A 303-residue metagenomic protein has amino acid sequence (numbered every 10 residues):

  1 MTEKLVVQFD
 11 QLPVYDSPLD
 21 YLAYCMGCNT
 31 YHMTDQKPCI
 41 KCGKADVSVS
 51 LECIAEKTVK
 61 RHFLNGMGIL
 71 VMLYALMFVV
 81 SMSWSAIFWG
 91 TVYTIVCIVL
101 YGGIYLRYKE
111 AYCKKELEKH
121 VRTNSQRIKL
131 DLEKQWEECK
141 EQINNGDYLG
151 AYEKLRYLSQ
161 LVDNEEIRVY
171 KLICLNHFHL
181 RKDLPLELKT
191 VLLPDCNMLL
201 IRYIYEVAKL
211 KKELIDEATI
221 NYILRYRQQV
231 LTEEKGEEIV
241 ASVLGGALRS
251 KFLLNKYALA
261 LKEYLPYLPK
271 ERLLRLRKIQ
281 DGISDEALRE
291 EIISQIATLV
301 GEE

Functional and structural regions predicted by a protein language model:
C25-C28, C39-C42: Short cysteine-rich clusters marking metal-coordination/redox-active sites
C42-C53: Short Cys/His-rich micro-motifs in 6-15 aa windows
L51-Y112: Long, charge-rich boundary regions
T91-H179: N-terminal topogenic membrane-targeting module
K114, Y148-S159, L180-L192, L214-Y222 (+1 more regions): Amphipathic alpha-helical scaffolding segments comprising HEAT/armadillo-like alpha-solenoid repeats
K134-D147, V169-F178, I201-K211, K262-E263 (+2 more regions): Structural detector for internal amphipathic alpha-helices that build alpha-solenoid repeat scaffolds
Q142-G150, D163, N176-D183, A208-E217 (+3 more regions): Alpha-helix capping and inter-helical loop/turn segments
E238-E303: Long, non-transmembrane cytosolic or organellar matrix-exposed soluble domains/tails of integral membrane proteins
